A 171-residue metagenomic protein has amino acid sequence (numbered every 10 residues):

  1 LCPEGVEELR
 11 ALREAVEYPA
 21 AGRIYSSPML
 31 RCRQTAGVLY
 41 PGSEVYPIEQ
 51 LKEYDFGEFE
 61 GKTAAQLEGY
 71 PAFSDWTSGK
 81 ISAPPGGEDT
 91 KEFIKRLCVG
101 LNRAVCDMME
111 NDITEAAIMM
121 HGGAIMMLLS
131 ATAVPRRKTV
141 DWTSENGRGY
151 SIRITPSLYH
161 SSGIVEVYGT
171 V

Functional and structural regions predicted by a protein language model:
L1-S43, T90-K91: Active-site-proximal alpha-helix that buttresses catalytic centers in soluble enzyme cores
R10-E14, I94, C98-M109: Generic structural signal for well-ordered alpha-helical scaffold segments
G22, D112-G122: Generic beta-sheet signal
S26-S27, K95, M119-M120: Short beta-strand scaffold positions
V38, M127-A131: Active-site signature of alpha/beta-hydrolase-fold catalytic machinery across serine- and Asp/Cys-nucleophile hydrolases
L39-C98: Phosphate-handling substructures
P135-G163: Domain-level recognition of soluble alpha/beta enzyme cores, biased toward histidine phosphatases/phosphomutases
G163-V171: Acidic, His/Gly-rich catalytic cores of divalent-metal-dependent hydrolytic chemistry
